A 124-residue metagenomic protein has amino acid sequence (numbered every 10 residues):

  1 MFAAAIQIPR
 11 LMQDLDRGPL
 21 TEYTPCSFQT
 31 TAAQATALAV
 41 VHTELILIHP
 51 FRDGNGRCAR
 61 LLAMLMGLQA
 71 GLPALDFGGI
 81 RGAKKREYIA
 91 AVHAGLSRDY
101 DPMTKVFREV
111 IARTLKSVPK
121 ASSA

Functional and structural regions predicted by a protein language model:
M1-A124: FIC/Doc superfamily catalytic core
